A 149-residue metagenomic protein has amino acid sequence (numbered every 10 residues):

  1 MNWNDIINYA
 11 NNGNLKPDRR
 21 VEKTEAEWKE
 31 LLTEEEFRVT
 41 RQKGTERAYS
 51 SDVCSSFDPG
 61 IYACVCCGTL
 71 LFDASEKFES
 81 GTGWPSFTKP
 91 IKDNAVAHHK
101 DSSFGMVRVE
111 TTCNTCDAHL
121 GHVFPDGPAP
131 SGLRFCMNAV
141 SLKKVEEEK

Functional and structural regions predicted by a protein language model:
M1-N11: Accessory (non-J-domain) regions of J-domain/Hsp40 co-chaperones
I7, L15, R19-K149: A short Gly-Trp-Pro
